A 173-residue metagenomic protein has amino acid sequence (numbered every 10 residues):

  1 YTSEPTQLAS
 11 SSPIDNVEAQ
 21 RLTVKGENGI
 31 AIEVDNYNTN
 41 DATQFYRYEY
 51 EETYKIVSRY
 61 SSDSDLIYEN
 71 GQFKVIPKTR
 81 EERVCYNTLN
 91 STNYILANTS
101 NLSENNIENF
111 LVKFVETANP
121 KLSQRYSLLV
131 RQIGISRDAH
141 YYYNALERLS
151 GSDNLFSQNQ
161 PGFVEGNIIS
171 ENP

Functional and structural regions predicted by a protein language model:
Y1-P173: A sequence/structural signal for flexible, mid-protein segments enriched in small/helix-disrupting residues
